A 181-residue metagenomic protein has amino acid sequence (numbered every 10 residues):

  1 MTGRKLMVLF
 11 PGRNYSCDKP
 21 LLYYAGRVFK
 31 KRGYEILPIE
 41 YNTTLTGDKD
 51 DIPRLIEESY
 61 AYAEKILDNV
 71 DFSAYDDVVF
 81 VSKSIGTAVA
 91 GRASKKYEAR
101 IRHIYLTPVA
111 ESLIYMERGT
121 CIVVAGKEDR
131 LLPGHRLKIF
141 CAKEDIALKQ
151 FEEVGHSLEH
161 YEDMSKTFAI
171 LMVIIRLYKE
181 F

Functional and structural regions predicted by a protein language model:
T2-A74: Serine-hydrolase catalytic machinery in alpha/beta-hydrolase-like enzymes
Y15, K127-L132, H156-S157: Acidic catalytic loop of the alpha/beta-hydrolase fold
K49, V154-A169: Catalytic histidine-centered segment of alpha/beta-hydrolase-like enzymes
Y75-F80, H103: Conserved alpha/beta-hydrolase fold motif
V78-G91: Gly/Ala-rich beta-loop-alpha elbow adjacent to hydrolase catalytic centers
E98-A110, T120: A conserved short beta-strand
E117, I122-A125, D129, L137: Short beta-strand/loop motif that positions the catalytic acidic residue of the alpha/beta-hydrolase fold
